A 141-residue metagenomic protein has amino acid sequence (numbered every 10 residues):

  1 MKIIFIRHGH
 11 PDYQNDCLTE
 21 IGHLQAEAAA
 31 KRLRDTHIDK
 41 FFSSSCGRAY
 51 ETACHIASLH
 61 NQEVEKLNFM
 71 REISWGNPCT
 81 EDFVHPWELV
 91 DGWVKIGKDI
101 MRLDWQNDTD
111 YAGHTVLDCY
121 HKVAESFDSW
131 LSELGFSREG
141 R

Functional and structural regions predicted by a protein language model:
K2-L67: Active-site-proximal alpha-helix that buttresses catalytic centers in soluble enzyme cores
D16-T19, A28, S43, R48-E51 (+4 more regions): Generic marker of "main functional regions" within proteins
H37-D39, E133-R141: Surface-exposed helix-capping loop/turn segments at secondary-structure junctions
N61-S137: Phosphate-handling substructures
